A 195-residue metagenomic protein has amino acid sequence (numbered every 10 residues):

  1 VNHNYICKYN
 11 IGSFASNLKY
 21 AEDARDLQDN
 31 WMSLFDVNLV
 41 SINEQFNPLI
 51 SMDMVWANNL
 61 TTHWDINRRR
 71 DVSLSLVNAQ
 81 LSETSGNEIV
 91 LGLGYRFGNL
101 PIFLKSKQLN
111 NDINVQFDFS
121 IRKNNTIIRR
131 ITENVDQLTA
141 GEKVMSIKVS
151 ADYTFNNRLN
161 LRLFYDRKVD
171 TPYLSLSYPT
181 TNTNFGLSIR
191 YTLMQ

Functional and structural regions predicted by a protein language model:
N2-Q195: Exposed, low-structure sequence patches enriched in small/polar residues
